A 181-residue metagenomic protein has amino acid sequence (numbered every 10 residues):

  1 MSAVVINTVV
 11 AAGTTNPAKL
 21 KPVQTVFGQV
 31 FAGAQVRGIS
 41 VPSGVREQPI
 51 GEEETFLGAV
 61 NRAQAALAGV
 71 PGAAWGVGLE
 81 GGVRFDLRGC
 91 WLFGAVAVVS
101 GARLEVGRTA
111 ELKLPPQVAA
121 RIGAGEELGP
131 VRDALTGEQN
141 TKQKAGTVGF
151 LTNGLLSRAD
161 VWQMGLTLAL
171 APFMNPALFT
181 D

Functional and structural regions predicted by a protein language model:
M1-S2, Q143: N-terminal cationic amphipathic segment used for targeting or macromolecule association
S2-A73: N-terminal polybasic phosphate/anion-binding patch
Q48-D181: Anionic-ligand binding patches
